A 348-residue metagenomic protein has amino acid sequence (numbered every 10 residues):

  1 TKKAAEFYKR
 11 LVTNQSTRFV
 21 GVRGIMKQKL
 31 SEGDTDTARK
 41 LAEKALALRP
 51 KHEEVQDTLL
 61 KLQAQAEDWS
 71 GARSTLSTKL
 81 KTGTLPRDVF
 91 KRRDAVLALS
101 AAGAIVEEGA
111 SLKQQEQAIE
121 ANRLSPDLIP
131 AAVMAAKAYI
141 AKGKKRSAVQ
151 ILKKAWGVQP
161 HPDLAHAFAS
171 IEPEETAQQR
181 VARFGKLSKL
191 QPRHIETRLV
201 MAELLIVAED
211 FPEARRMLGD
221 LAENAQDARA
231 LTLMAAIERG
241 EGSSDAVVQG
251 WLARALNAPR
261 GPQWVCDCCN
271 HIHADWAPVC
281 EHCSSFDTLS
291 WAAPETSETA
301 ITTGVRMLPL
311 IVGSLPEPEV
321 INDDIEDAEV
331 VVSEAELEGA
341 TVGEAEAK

Functional and structural regions predicted by a protein language model:
T1-P278, H282, L289-A300, V305 (+1 more regions): Repeat-based scaffolding regions
